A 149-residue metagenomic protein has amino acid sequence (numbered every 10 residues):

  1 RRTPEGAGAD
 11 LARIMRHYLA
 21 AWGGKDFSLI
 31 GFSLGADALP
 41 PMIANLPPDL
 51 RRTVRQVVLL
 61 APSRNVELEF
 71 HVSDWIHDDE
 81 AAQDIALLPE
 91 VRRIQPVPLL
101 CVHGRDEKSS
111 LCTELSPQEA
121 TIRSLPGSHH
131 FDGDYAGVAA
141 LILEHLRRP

Functional and structural regions predicted by a protein language model:
R1-E5, S28, S128-F131: Second-shell loop/turn segments in exported
R2-W22, P41: Alpha/beta-hydrolase active-site loop
S28, Q56-V58, L100: A structural signal for isolated positions on well-ordered beta-strands in alpha/beta enzyme cores
I30-L39: Gly/Ala-rich beta-loop-alpha elbow adjacent to hydrolase catalytic centers
A38-M42, L68: Hydrolases whose catalytic domains are alpha/beta-hydrolase-1, hotdog thioesterase, or metallo-beta-lactamase-like
L50-N65: A conserved short beta-strand
P62-E119: The feature captures the conserved acid-bearing segment of alpha/beta-hydrolase catalytic domains
E114-L115, E119-P149: C-terminal catalytic histidine-bearing segment of alpha/beta-hydrolase fold enzymes
